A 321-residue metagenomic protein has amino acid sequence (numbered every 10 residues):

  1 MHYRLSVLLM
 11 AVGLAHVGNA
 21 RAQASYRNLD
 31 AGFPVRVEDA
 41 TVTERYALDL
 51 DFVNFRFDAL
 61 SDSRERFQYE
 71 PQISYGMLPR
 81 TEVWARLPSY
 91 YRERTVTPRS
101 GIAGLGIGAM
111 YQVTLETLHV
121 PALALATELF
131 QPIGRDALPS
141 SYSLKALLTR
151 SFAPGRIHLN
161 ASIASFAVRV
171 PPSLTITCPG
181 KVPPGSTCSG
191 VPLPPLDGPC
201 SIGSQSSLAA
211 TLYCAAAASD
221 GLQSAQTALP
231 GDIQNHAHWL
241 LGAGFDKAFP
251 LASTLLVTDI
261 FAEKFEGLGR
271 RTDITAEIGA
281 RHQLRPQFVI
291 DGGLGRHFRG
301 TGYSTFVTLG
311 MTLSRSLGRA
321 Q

Functional and structural regions predicted by a protein language model:
M1-R4: Positively charged n-region of N-terminal signal peptides that target proteins for export
S6-H16: Bacterial N-terminal signal peptides
H16-A22: Sec/Tat signal peptide C-region and signal peptidase I cleavage site
A22-Q321: Transmembrane beta-barrel domains of Gram-negative outer membranes and organellar outer membranes
